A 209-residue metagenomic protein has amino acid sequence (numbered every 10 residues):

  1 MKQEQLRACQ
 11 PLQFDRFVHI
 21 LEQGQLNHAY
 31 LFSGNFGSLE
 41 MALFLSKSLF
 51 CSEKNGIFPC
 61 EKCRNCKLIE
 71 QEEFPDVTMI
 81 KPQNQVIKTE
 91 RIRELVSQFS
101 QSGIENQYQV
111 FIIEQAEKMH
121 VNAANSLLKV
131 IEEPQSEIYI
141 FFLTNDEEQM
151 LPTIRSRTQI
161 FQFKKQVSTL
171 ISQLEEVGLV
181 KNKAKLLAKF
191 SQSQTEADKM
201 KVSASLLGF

Functional and structural regions predicted by a protein language model:
M1-S48, G56, N65-L68, S136-Y139 (+1 more regions): Charged, glycine-rich active-site and insertion segments that engage polyanionic ligands
D15-L21, T89-V110, E117-K118, N122-V130: Conserved alpha-helical scaffold flanking the Walker A/P-loop in AAA+ ATPase domains
Q25-L26, E70-F74, I104-Q107, P134-E137: Short loop/turn elements that form and flank the Walker-type P-loop nucleotide-binding site in RecA-like NTPase cores
S48, S52, V130-E133: Active-site catalytic microenvironments for nucleophilic, acid-base chemistry
P59-K88: AAA+/P-loop NTPase substrate/partner-engagement loops
F74, I92, A124, E147 (+1 more regions): ATP/adenylate-binding site constellation spanning eukaryotic-like Ser/Thr protein kinases, ABC-transporter
M79-I80, I113, F163: Conserved beta-strand positions
V110-I112, F141: Structural motif
